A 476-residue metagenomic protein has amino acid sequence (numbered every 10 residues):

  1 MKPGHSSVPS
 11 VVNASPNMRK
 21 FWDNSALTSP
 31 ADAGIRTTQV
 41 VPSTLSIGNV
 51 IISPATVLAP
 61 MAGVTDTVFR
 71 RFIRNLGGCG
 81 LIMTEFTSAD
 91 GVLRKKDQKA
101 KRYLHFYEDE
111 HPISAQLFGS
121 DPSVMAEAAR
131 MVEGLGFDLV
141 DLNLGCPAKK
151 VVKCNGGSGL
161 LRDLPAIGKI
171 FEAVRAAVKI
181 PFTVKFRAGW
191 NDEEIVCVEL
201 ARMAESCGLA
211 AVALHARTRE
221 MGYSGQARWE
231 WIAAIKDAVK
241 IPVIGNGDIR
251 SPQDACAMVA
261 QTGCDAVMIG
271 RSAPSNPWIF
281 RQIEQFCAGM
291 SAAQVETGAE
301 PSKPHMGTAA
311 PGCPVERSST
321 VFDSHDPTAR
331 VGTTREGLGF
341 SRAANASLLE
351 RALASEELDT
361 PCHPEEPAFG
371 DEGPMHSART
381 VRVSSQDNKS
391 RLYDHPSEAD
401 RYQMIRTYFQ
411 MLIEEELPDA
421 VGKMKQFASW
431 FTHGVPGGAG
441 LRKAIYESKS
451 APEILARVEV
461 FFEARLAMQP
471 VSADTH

Functional and structural regions predicted by a protein language model:
M1-V41, C287-P396: Intrinsic disorder/low-complexity segments
K2, N17-N24, T38-T56, A62 (+11 more regions): Alpha/beta catalytic cores of nucleotide-metabolism and tRNA/nucleoside-modifying enzymes
S43-S46, M61-D138: Glycine-rich, positively charged N-terminal anion/phosphate-binding segment
T56-A59, I82-T84, I113-L117, V140 (+4 more regions): Hydrophobic faces of well-ordered beta-strands that scaffold small-molecule active sites in alpha/beta enzyme cores
M61, T87-A89, F118-S120, G145-P147 (+4 more regions): Active-site beta-loop-alpha junctions enriched in small/polar residues
T84, D138-P147, S206-A216, I269-A273: Non-cysteine beta-strand/loop elements that form the S-adenosyl-L-methionine
S123-V124, F186-E199: Active-site glycine- and acidic-residue-rich loops that bind and position anionic ligands or nucleotide-like cofactors
K149-A166, R217-W229: Glycine-rich tight-turn/loop motif centered on a GG-T
